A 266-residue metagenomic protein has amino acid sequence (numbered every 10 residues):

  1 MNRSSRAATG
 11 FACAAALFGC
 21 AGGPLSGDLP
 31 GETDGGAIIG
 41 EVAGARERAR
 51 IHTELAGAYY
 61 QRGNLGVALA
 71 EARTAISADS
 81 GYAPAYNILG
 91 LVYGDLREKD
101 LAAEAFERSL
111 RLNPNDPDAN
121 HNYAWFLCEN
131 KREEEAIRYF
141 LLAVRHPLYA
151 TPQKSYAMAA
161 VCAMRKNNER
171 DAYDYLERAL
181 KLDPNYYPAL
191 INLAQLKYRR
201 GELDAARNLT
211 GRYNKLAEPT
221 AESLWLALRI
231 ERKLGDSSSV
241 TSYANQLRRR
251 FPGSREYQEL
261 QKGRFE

Functional and structural regions predicted by a protein language model:
L17-I39: Bacterial Sec signal peptide processing site at the extreme N-terminus
G44, A78, L112, H146-L148 (+3 more regions): Structural marker of alpha-solenoid helical repeat scaffolds
G44-A78: Alpha-helical segment of the N-proximal tetratricopeptide repeat
R48, Y82, D116, A150-P152 (+3 more regions): Residue-level recognition of tetratricopeptide repeat
G63-E71, L96-R108, N130-L142, K166-R178 (+2 more regions): Structural signature of tandem alpha-helical TPR/SEL1-like repeats, specifically the intra-repeat loop/turn
